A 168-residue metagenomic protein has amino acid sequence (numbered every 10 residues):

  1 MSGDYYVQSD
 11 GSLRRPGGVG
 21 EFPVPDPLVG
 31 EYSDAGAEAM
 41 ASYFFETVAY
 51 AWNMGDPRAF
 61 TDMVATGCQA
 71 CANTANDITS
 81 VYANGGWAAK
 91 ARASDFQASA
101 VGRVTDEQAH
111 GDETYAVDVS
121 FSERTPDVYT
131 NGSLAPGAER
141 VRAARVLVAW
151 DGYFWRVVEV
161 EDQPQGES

Functional and structural regions predicted by a protein language model:
M1-S9: Membrane topogenic helices and adjacent juxtamembrane segments
Y5-Y6, W52, W87, W150 (+1 more regions): A residue-identity detector for tryptophan
V7, L13-P16, E107, V128: Compositionally biased, low-complexity repeat tracts
S12-G86: Core segments of small alpha/beta cavity-forming domains
P25-P27, C68-N76, A89-D95, D118-R124 (+1 more regions): Short linear motifs at secondary-structure transitions and domain/linker junctions
G67, Q97-A98, Q165: Generic secondary-structure boundary signal with a strong preference for alpha-helix termini
N84-T105: A short, amphipathic edge element
G102-S168: Exposed beta-sheet edge and beta->alpha loop/turn motif
